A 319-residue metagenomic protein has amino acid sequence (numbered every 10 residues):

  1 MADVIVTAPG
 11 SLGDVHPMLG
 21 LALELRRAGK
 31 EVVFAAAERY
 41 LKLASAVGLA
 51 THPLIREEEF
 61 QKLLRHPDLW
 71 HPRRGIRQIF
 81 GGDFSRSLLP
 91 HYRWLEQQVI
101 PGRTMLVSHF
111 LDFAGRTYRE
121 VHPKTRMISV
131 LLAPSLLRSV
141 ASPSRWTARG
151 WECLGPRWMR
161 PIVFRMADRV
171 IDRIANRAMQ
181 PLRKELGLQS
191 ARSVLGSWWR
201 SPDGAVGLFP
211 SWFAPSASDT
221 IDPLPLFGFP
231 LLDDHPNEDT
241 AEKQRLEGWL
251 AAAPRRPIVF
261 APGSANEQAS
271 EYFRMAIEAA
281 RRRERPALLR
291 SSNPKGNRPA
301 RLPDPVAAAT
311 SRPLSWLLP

Functional and structural regions predicted by a protein language model:
M1-A50: N-terminal subdomain of nucleotide-sugar transferases
A35-L41, F110-A114, P210-A214, S291-N297: Short, polar loop motifs at secondary-structure junctions
A50-T104, P156-P161, R177-M179: Phosphate/nucleotide-donor binding subsite
R86-W158, G207, S211-F213: Conserved nucleotide-sugar donor-interacting segment of glycosyltransferase catalytic cores, predominantly GT-B
A175-F227: Long, low-complexity segments enriched in small/aliphatic residues
S216-A300: Conserved catalytic-core segment of nucleotide-activated headgroup transferases in glycan assembly
D304-S311: Active-site donor-binding acidic/aromatic loop of nucleotide-activated sugar and phosphosugar transferases involved
P313-P319: Short acidic alpha-helix that forms the nucleotide-activated donor recognition element in Leloir-type transferases
